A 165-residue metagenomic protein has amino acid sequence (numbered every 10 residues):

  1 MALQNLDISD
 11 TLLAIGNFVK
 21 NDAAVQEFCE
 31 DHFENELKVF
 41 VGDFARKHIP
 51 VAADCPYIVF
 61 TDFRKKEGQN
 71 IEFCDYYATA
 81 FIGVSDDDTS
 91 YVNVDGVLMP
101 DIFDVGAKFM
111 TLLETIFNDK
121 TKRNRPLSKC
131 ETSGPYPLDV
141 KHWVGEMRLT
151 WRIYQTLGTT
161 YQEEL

Functional and structural regions predicted by a protein language model:
M1-F40, A45-H48, A53-C55, V59-L165: Charged, amphipathic alpha-helical segments and their flanking helix caps
